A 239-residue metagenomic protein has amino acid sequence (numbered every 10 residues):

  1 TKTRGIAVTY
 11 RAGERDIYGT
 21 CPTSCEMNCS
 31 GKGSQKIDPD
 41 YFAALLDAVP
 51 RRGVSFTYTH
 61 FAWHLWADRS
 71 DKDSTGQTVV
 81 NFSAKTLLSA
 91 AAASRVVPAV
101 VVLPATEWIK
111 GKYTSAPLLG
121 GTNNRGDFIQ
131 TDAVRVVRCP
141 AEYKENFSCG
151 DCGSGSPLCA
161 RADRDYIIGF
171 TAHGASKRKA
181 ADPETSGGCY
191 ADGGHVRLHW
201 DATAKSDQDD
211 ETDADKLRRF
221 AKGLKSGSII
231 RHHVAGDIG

Functional and structural regions predicted by a protein language model:
T1-G239: Class I S-adenosyl-L-methionine
